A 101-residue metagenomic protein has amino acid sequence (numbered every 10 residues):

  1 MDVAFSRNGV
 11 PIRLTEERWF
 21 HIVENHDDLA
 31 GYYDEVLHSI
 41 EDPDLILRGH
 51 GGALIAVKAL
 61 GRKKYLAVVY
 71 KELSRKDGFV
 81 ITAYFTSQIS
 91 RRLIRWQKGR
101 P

Functional and structural regions predicted by a protein language model:
M1-P101: Ribonuclease/tRNase effector modules and their secretory precursors
